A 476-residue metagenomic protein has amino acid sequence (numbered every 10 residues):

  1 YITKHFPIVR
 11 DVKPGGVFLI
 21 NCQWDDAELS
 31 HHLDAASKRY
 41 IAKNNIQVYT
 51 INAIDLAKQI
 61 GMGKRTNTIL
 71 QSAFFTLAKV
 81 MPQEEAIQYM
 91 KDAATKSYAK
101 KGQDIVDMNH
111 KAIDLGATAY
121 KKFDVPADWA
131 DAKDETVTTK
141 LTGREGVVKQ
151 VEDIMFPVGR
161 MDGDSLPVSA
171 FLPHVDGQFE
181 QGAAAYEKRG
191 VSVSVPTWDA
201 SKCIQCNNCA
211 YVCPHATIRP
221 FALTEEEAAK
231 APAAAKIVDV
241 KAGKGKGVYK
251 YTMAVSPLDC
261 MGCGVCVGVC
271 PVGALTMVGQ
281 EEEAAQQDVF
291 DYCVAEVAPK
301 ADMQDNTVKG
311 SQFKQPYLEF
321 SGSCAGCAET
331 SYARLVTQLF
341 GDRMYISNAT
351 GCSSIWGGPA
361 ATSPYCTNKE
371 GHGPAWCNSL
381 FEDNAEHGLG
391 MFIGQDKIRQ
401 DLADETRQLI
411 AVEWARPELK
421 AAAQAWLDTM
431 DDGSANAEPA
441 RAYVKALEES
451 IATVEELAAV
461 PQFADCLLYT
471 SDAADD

Functional and structural regions predicted by a protein language model:
Y1-F156, A228-A233, A360: Active-site cofactor/cluster-binding pocket
I69, P82-K96, H174-V195, F221-M253 (+4 more regions): Ferredoxin-type iron-sulfur electron-transfer modules in oxidoreductases and energy-metabolism complexes
K79, Y98-K100, D383-A458: N-terminal leader/propeptide and maturation segments of large enzyme subunits in energy/redox metabolism and hydrolases
I87-T95, G326-C327, I355, A361 (+6 more regions): Metallocofactor- and cofactor-centric catalytic cores in central/energy metabolism, strongly enriched
A127-E187, V191-S194: Intrinsic disorder at enzyme termini
A183-A184, N208-E227, S256, M261 (+4 more regions): Iron-sulfur cluster-binding cysteine motifs and their immediate structural context in ferredoxin-like electron-transfer
G322-T350, G358: N-terminal amphipathic, basic-rich helices that act as targeting or association modules
Y469-D475: Conserved small/polar residues in nucleotide/adenosyl-binding loops
